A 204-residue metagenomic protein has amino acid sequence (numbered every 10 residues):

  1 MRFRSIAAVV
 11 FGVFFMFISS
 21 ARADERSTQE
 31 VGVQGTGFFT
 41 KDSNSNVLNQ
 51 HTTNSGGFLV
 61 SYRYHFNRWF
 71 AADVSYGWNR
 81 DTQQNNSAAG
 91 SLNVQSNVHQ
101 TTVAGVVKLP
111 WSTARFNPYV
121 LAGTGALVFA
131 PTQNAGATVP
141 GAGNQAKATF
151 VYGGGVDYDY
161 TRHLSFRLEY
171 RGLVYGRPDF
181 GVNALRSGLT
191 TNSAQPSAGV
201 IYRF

Functional and structural regions predicted by a protein language model:
M1-S27: Cleavable N-terminal export/targeting peptides
D24-E25, S61-G136, T191-F204: Gram-negative (and chloroplast) outer-membrane scaffold detector with strong preference for beta-barrel transmembrane
Q29-V31, N46, G56-V60, H99-G105 (+2 more regions): Hydrophobic, lipid-facing positions within transmembrane beta-strands of outer-membrane proteins
V33-G37, V74-W78, V120-A126, V156 (+1 more regions): Transmembrane beta-barrel strands of outer-membrane/channel proteins
T36-D42, N79-Q83, G125-P131, L173-P178: Structural signature of outer-membrane beta-barrel domains
D42-N49, Q84-S91, A130-V139, P178-L185: Outer-membrane beta-barrel translocator domains and adjoining extracellular loop/strand segments of Gram-negative
L48-N54, S91-V98, V139-A148, L185-S193: Replace "Gram-negative outer membrane beta-barrel proteins" with "bacterial and organellar outer membrane beta-barrel
D81-N85, Y160-F204: Predominantly the C-terminal beta-signal and adjacent terminal strand-loop region of outer-membrane beta-barrel
